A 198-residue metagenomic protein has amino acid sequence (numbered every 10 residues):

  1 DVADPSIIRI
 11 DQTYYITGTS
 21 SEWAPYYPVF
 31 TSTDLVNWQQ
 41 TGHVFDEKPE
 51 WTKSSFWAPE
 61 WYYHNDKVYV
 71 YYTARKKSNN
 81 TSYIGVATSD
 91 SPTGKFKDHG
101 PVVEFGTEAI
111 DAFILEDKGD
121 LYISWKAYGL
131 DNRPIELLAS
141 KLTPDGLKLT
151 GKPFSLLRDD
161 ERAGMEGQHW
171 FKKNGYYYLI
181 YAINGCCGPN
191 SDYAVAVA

Functional and structural regions predicted by a protein language model:
D1-A198: Carbohydrate-active catalytic/glycan-binding domains of CAZyme proteins, especially the secreted or lumenal ectodomains
